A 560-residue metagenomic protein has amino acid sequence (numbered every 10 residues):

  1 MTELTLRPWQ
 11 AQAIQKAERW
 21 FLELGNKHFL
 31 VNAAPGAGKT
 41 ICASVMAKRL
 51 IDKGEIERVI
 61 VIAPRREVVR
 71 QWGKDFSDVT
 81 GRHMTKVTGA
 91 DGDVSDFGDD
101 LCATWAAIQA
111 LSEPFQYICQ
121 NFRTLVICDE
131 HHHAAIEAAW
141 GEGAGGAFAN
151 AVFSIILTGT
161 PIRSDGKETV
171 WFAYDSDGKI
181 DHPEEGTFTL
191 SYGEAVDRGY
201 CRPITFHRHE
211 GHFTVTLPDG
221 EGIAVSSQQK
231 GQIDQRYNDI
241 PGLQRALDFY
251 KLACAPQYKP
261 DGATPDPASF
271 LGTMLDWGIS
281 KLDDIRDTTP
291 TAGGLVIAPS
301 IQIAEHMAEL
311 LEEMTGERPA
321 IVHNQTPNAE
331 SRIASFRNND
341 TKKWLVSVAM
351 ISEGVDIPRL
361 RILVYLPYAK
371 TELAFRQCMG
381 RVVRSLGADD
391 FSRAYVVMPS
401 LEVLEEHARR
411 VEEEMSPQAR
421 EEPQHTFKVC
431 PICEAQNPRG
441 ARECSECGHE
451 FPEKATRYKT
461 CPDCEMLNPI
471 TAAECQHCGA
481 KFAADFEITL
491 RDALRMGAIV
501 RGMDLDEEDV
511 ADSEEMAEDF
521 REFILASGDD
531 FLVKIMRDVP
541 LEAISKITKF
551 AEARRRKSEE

Functional and structural regions predicted by a protein language model:
M1-N32: Conserved pre-motif I regulatory segment
L24-M46: Walker A/P-loop
T40-C42, E55-D78, P299-Q302: Conserved Walker A/P-loop ATP-binding site and its immediately adjacent core in helicase/helicase-like ATPase domains
V79-E113: Inter-Walker segment of RecA-like/P-loop motor cores
Y117-I156, T160-I162: SF2 helicase catalytic motif II
G166-T291: Interdomain helical connector at the RecA1-RecA2 junction of SF1/SF2 helicase-like NTPases
P299-H323: Conserved helicase motor "Helicase C" RecA-like lobe of SF1/SF2 P-loop NTPases
R318-P423: Conserved RecA-like P-loop NTPase helicase motor core
